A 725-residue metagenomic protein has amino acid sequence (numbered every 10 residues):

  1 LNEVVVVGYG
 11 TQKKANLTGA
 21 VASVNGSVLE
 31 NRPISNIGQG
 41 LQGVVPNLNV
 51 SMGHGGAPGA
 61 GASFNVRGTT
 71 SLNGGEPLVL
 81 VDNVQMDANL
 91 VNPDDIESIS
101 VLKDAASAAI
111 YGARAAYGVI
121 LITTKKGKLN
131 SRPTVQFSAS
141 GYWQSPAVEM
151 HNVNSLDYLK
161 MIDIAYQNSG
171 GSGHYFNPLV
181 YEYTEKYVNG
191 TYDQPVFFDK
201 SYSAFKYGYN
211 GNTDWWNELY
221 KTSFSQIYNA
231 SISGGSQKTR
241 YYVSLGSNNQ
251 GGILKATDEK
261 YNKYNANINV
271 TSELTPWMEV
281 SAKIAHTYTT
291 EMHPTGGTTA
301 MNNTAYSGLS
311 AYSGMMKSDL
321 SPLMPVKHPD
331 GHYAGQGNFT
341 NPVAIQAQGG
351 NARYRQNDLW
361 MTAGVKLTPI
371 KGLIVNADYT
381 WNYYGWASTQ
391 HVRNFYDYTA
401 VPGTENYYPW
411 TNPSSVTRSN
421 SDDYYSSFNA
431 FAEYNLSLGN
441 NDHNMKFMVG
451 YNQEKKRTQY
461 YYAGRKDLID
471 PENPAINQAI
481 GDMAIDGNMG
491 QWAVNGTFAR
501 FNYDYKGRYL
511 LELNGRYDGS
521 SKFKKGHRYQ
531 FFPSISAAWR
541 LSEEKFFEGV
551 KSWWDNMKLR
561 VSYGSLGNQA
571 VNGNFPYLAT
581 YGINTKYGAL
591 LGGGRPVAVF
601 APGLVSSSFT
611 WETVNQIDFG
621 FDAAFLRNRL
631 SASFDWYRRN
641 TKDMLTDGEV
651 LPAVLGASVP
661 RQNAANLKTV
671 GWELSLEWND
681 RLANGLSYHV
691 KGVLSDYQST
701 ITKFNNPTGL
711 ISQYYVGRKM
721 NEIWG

Functional and structural regions predicted by a protein language model:
L1-N267, E279-S281, W360, A657 (+1 more regions): Short, small/polar-rich motifs associated with maturation and membrane association, primarily at protein termini
E3, L29-I34, T69, E76 (+5 more regions): Extracellular/periplasmic, surface-exposed regions of secreted and cell-surface proteins
K14-A15, I110-G112, N130-S131, S145-V148 (+5 more regions): Switch/connector loops and helix/strand junctions flanking conserved nucleotide-binding motifs in nucleotide-processing
V153-D214, Y312-I345, T404-S415, P474-A484 (+2 more regions): Flexible glycine-rich, low-complexity coil/linker segments exposed to the extracellular/periplasmic environment
E291-S313, F704-T708: Low-complexity intrinsically disordered tracts that form flexible linkers/tails across taxa
T399-A400: Intrinsically disordered, compositionally biased low-complexity regions
